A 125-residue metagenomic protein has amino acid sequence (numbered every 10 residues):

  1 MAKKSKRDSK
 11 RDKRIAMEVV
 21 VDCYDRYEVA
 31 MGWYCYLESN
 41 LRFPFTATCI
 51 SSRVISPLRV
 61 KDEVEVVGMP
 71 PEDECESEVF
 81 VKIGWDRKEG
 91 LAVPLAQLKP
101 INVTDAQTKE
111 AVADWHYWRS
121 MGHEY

Functional and structural regions predicted by a protein language model:
K4-V112, Y117-Y125: Basic/aromatic-rich interaction segments and small domains that mediate binding to polyanionic partners
